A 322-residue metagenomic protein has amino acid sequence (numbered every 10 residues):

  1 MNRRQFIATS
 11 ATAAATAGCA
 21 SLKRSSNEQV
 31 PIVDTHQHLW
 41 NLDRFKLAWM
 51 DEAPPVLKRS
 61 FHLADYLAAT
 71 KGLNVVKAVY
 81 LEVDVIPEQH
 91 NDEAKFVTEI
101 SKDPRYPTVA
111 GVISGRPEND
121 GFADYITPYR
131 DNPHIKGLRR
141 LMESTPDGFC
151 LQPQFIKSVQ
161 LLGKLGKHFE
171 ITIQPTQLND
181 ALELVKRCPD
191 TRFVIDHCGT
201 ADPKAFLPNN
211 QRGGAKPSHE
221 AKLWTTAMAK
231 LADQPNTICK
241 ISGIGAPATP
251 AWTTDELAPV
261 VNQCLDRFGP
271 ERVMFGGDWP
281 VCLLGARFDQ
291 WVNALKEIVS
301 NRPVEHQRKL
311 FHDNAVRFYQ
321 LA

Functional and structural regions predicted by a protein language model:
R3-S25, V30-T35, F45, D51 (+4 more regions): Mid-to-C-terminal alpha-helical segments outside catalytic/metal-binding sites
I32-R44, I195-C198: Histidine-centered catalytic micro-motifs
V33-T35, L81, V112, R139 (+3 more regions): Active-site neighborhood of phospho(di)ester-bond hydrolases with catalytic His/Asp-centered motifs
W40-D43, V85-E88, E118-D120, E143-P146 (+4 more regions): Active-site environment of divalent metal-dependent phosphoester hydrolases
M50-R59, A64-E88, Y106-R116, K136-E143 (+1 more regions): Divalent metal-dependent hydrolysis catalytic cores, especially in the metallo-beta-lactamase
E88-P104, V194-I195, L257-D266, W291-I298: Short, electropositive alpha-helical surface patch
H90-Q177, E183-R187, S218-H219, I238-I244: Active-site gating/metal-coordination segments in enzymes
P203, N210-A322: H/E-rich (His + Asp/Glu) clusters that bind or coordinate divalent metals
